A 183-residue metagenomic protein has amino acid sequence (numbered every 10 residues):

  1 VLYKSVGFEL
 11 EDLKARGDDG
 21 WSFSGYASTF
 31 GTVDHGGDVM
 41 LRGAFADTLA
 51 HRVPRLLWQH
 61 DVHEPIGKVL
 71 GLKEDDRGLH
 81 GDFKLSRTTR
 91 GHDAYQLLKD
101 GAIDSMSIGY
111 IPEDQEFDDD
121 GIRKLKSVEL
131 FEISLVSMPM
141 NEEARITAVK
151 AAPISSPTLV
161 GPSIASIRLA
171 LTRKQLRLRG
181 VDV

Functional and structural regions predicted by a protein language model:
V1-L2: Activation/maturation switch segments at domain boundaries
G7-S24, T32, V53-R55, K68-I164 (+1 more regions): Residue microenvironments linked to proteolytic maturation and disulfide-stabilized extracellular modules
S24-G31, D38-L41: Active-site microenvironments that recognize anionic phosphate/pyrophosphate groups
H35-G36, W58-I66: C-terminal (or distal) subdomains of carbohydrate-active enzymes
G36-L49: Short Gly/aromatic-enriched secondary-structure transition segments
D47-W58: Short, basic/low-complexity N-terminal boundary segments at the transition from targeting/disordered tails
V160-V183: Enriched but not universal
